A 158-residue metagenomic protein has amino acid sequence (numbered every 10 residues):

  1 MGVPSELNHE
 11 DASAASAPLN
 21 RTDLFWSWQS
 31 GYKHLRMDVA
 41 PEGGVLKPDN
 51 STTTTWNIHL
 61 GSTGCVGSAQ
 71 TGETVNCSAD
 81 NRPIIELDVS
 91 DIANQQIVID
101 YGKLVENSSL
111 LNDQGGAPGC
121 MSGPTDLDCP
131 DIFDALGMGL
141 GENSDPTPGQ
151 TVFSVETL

Functional and structural regions predicted by a protein language model:
M1-L158: A short, solvent-exposed, low-complexity linear motif enriched for acidic/polar residues with Pro/Gly/Ser/Thr
